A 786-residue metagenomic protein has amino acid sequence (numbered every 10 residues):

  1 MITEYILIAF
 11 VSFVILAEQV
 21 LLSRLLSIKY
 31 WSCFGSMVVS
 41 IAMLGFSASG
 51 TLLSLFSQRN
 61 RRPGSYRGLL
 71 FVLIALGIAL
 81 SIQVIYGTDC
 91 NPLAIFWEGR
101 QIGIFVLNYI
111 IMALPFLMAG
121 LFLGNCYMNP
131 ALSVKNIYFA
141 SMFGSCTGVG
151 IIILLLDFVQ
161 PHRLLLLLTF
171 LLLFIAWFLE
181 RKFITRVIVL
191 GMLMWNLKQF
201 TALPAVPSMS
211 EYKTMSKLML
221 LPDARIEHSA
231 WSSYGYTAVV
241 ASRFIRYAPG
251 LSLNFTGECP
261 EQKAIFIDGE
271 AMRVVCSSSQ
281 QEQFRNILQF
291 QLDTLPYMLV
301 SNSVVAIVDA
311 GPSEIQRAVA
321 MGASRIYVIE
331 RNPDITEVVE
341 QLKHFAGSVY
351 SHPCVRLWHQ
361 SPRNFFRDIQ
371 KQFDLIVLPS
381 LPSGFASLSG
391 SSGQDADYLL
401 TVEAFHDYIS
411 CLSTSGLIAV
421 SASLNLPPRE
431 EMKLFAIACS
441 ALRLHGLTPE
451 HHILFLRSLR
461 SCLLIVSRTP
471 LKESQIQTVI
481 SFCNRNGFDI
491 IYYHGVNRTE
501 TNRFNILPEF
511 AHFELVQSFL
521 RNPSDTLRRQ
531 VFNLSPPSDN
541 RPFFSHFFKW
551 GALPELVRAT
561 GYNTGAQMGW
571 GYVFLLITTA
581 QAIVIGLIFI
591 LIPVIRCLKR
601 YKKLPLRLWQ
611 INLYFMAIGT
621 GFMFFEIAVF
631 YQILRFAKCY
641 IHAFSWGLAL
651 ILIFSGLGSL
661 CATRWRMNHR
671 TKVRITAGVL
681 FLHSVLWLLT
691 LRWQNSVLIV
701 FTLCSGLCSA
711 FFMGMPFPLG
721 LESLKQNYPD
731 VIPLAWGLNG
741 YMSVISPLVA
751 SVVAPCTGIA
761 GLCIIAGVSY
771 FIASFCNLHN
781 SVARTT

Functional and structural regions predicted by a protein language model:
M1-T786: Alpha-helical transmembrane segments of multi-pass membrane proteins
